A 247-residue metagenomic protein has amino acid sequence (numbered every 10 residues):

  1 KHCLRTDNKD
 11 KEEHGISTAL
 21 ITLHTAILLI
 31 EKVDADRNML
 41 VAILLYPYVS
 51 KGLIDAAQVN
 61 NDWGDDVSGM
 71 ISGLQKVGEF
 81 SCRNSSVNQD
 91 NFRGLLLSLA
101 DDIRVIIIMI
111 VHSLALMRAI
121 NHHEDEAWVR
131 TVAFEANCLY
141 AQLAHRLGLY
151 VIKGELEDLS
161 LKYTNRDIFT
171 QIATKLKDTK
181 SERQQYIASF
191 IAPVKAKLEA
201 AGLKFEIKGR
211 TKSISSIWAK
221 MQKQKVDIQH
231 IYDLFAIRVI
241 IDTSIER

Functional and structural regions predicted by a protein language model:
K1-E12, I21-K32, K51, E79-R83 (+2 more regions): Nucleic-acid processing machinery
A35-L45, D66-M70, R104-I107, V132-A133: Alpha-helical scaffolds flanking conserved acidic
L44, G52-A56: Amphipathic, charged alpha-helical scaffolds that flank and support histidine-based chemistry in signaling
Y46, I71, H112, V239: Residue-level signature of catalytic and energy-coupling elements of molecular machines, predominantly ATP/GTP-dependent
A56-D62, I71-S72: Post-HEXXH active-site segment of zinc metalloproteases
D62-W63, V67, K225: Divalent-cation
S72-E79: Alpha-helical interaction/regulatory segments in DNA maintenance proteins
